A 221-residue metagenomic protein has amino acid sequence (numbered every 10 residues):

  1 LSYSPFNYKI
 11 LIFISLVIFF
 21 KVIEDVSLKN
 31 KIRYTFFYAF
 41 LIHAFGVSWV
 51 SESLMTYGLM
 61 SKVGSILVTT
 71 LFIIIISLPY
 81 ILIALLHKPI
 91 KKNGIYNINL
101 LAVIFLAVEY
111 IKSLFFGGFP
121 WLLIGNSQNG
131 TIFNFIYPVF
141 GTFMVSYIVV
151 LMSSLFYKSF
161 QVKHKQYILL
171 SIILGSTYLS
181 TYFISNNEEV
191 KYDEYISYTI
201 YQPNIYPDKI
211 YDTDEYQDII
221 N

Functional and structural regions predicted by a protein language model:
L1-N187, Y192: Membrane-embedded alpha-helical bundles of multi-pass enzymes that act on lipidic or dolichyl-linked glycan substrates
I184-N221: Soluble catalytic regions of membrane-associated enzymes that act on cell-envelope and secretory-pathway components
